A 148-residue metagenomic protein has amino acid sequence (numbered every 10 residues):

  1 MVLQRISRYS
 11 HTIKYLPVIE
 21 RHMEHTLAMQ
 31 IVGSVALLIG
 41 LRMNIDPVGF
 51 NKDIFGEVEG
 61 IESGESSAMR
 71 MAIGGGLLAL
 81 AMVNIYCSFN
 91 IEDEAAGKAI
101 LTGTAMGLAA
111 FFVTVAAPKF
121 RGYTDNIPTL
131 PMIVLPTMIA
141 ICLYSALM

Functional and structural regions predicted by a protein language model:
L3-H22: Short, Lys/Arg-enriched N-terminal segments with co-localized hydrophobic residues within the first ~10-30 amino acids
I19-A36, I61-E65: Cytosolic juxtamembrane helix and N-cap/initiation of the first transmembrane helix
R21-A28, Y86-K98, S145-M148: Helix-coil boundary and interhelical linker segments in multi-pass alpha-helical membrane proteins
A36-A68, G74: Hydrophobic transmembrane helix segments
L38, G64-F89, A105-A110: Core segments of alpha-helical transmembrane spans in multipass integral membrane proteins
R42-M43, M138-M148: Membrane-water interface at the C-terminal end of transmembrane alpha helices
I100-V115, V134-I141: Hydrophobic alpha-helical membrane segments
F112-L130, A146-M148: Membrane-helix boundary connector in multi-pass membrane proteins
